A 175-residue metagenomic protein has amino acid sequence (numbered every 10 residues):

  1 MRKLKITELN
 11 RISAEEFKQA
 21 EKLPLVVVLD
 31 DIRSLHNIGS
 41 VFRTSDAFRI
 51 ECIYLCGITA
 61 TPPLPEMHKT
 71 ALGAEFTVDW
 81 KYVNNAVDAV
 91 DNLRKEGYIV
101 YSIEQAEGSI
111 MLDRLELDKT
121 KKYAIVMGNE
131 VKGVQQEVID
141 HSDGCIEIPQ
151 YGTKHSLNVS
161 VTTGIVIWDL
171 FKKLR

Functional and structural regions predicted by a protein language model:
M1-R175: Post-transcriptional modification and biogenesis factors for structured RNAs of the translation apparatus
